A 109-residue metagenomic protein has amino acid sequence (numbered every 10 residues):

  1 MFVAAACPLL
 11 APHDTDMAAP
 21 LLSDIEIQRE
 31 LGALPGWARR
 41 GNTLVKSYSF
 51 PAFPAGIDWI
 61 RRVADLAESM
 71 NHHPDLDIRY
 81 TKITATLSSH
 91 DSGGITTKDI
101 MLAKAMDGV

Functional and structural regions predicted by a protein language model:
M17-P51: N-terminal first-folded block
G36-R39, R62-P74: Short arginine-rich
P54-I60: Short amphipathic alpha-helices within nucleic acid-binding modules
M70-D77, M106-V109: A short N-terminal helical cap/helix-turn-helix that marks the beginning of AMP-binding/adenylate-forming
T84-V109: C-terminal structural segments of small proteins and small subunits
